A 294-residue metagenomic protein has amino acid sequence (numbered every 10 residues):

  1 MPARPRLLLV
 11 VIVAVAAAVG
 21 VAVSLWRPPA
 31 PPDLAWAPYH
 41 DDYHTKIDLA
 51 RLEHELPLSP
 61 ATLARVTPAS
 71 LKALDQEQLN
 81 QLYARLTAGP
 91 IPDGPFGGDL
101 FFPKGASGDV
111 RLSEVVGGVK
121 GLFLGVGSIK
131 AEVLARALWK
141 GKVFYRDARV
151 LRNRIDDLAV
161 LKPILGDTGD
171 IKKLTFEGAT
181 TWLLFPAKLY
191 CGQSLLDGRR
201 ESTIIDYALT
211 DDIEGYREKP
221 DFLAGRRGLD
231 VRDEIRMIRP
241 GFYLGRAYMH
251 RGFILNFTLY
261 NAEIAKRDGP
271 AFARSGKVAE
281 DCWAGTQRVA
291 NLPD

Functional and structural regions predicted by a protein language model:
M1-A16: N-terminal Sec-pathway targeting helices
R4-R6, A22, P31, Q76: Generic N-terminal initiation segments characterized by hydrophobic and/or small/turn-forming residues
V15-L25: Hydrophobic alpha-helical membrane-insertion segments, chiefly the h-region of N-terminal signal peptides
P28-D294: Soluble ligand-binding/transfer domains with enclosed cavities or grooves
